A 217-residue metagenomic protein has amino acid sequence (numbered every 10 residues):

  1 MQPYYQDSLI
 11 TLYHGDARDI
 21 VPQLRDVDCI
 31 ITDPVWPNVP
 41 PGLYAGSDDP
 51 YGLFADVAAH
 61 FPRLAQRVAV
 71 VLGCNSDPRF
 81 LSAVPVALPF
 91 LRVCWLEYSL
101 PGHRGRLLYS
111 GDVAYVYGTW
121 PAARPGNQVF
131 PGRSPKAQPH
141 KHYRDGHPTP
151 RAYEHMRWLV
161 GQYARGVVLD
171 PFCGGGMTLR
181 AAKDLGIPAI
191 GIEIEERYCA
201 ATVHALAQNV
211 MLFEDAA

Functional and structural regions predicted by a protein language model:
M1-L169, C173-A217: Class I S-adenosyl-L-methionine-dependent methyltransferase catalytic core
